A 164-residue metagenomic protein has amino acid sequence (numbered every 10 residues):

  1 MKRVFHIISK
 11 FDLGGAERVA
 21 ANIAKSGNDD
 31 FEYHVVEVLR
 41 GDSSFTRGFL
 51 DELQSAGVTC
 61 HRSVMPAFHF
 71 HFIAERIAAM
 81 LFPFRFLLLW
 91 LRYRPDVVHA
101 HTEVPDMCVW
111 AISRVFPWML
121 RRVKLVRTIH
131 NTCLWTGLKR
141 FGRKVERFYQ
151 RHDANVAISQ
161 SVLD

Functional and structural regions predicted by a protein language model:
M1-D164: Membrane-interface segments of envelope glycosyltransferases acting on lipid-linked substrates or membrane lipids
